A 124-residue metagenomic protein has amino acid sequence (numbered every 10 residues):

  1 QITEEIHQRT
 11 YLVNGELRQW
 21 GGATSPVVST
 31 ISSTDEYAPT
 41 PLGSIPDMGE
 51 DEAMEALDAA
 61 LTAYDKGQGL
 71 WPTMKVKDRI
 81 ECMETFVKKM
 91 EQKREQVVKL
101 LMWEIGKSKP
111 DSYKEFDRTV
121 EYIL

Functional and structural regions predicted by a protein language model:
Q1-W103: Short, structured beta/alpha segment
E84, K88, D117, E121-L124: Generic structural signal for well-ordered, non-transmembrane alpha-helical segments in soluble/cytosolic regions
V98-E121: Flexible, acidic loop-helix segments that line cofactor/substrate-binding pockets
